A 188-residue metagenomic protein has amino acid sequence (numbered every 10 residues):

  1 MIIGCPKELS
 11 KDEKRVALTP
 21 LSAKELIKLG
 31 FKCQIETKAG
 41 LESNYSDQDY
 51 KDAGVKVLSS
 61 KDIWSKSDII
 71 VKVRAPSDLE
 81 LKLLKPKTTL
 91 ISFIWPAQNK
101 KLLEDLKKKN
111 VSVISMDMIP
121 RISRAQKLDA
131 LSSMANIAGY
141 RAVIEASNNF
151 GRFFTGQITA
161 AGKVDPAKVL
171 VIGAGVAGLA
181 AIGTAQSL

Functional and structural regions predicted by a protein language model:
I2, E8, D78-K168: Glycine/serine-rich phosphate-binding loop and adjoining beta1-alpha1 elements at the start of nucleotide-handling
I2-K109: An N-terminal-biased, well-structured beta-alpha scaffold segment characteristic of Rossmann-like dinucleotide-binding
P20, Y140, L179: Residues forming the Rossmann-fold NAD(P)(H) cofactor-binding site
K28-K32, V55-K56, I69-K72, K108-S112 (+4 more regions): Generic secondary-structure signature for well-ordered alpha-helical cores
L29, D49-Y50, V73, D129-S133 (+1 more regions): Short amphipathic alpha-helical patches
L41, I119, A177: Conserved Rossmann-like nucleotide-cofactor binding loop
A167-L188: Rossmann-like dinucleotide/phosphate-binding beta-alpha-beta segment
